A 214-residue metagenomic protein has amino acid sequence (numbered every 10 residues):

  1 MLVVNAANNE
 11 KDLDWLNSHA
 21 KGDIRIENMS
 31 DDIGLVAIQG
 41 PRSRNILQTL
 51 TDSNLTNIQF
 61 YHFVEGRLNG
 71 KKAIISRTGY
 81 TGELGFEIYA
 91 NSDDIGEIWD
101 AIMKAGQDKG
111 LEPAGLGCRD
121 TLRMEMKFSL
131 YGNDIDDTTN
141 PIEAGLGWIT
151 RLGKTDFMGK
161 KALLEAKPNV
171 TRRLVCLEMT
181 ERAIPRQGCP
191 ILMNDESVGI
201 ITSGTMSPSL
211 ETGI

Functional and structural regions predicted by a protein language model:
N5-A6, E10, L16: Well-ordered alpha/beta subsegment
A6, A90, M179-E181: Non-cytosolic beta-sheet module surface loops
E10, G96, P185: Loop/helix-junction capping segments adjacent to catalytic residues or to phosphate/diphosphate-binding pockets
H19-V170: Glycine-rich, acidic
T139, E143-I214: Glycine-rich, small/acidic residue-mixed loop/short-helix segments
